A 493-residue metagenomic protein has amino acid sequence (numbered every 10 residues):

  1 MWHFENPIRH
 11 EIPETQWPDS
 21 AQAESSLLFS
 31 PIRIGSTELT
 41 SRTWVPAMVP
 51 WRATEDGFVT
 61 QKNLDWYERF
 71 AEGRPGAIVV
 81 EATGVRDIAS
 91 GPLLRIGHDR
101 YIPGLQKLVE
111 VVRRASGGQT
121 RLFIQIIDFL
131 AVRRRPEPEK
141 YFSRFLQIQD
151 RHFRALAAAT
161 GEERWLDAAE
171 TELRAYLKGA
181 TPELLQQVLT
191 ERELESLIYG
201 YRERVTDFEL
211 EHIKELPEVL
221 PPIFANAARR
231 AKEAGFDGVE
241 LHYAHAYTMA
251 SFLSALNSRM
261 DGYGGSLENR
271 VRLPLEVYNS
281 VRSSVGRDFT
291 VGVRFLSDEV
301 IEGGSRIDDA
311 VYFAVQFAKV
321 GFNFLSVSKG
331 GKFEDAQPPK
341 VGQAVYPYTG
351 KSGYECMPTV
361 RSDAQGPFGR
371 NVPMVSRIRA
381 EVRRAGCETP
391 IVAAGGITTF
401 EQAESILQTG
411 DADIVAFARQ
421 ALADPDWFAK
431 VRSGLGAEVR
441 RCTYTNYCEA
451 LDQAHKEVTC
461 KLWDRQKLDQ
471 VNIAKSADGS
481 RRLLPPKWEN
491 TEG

Functional and structural regions predicted by a protein language model:
M1-G493: Flavin-dependent oxidoreductase catalytic cores
